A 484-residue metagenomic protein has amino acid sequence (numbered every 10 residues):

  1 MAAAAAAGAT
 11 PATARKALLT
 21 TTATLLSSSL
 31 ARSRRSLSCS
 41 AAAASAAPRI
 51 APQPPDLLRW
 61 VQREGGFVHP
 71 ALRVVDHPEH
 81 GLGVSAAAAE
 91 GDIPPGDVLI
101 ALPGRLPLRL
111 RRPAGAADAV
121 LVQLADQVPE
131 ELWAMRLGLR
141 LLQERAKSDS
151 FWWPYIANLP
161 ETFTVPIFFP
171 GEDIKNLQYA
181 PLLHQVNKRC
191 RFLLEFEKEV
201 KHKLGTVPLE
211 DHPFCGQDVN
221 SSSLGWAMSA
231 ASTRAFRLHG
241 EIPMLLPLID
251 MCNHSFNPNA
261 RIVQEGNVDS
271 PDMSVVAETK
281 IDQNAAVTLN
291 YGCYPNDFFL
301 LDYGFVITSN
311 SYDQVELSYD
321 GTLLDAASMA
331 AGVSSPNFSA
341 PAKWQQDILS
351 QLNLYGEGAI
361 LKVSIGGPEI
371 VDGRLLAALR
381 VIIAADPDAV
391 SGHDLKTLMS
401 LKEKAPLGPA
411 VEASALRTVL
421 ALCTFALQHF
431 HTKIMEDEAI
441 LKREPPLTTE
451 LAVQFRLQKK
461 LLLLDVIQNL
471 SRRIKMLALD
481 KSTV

Functional and structural regions predicted by a protein language model:
M1-R32: N-terminal chloroplast transit peptides
A2-A6, K16, R34-G115, Q143-V484: Long, positively charged leader/targeting segments at protein N-termini
V98, P107-L108, Q127-E130, A134 (+1 more regions): Hydrophobic or amphipathic alpha-helical targeting/insertion segments
V120-L121, D126: Intrinsically disordered, low-complexity polar regions and short flexible loop motifs
